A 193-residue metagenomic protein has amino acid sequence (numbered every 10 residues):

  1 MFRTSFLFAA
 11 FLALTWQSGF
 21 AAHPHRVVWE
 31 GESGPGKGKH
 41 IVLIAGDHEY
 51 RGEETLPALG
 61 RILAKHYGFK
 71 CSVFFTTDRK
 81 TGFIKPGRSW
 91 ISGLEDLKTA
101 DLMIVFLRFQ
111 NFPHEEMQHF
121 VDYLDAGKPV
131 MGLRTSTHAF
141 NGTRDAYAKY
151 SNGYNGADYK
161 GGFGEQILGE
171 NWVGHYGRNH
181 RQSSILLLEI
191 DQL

Functional and structural regions predicted by a protein language model:
M1-F2: N-terminal secretory signal peptides that target proteins for export/translocation
S5-S18: Bacterial N-terminal signal peptides
A9, A22, E165-I167: Intrinsically disordered, low-complexity regions enriched in Ser/Pro/Gly/Gln/His and often acidic
A22-H23, V27-E32, V42-I44, H48-F140: Helical hinge/lid and interdomain linker segments adjacent to catalytic or ligand-binding clefts that mediate domain
K39: Nucleotide donor/acceptor-binding cores
D96, V105, F109-L193: A glycine-rich, often tryptophan-bearing local segment used as a flexible ligand/cofactor-contacting loop or short
